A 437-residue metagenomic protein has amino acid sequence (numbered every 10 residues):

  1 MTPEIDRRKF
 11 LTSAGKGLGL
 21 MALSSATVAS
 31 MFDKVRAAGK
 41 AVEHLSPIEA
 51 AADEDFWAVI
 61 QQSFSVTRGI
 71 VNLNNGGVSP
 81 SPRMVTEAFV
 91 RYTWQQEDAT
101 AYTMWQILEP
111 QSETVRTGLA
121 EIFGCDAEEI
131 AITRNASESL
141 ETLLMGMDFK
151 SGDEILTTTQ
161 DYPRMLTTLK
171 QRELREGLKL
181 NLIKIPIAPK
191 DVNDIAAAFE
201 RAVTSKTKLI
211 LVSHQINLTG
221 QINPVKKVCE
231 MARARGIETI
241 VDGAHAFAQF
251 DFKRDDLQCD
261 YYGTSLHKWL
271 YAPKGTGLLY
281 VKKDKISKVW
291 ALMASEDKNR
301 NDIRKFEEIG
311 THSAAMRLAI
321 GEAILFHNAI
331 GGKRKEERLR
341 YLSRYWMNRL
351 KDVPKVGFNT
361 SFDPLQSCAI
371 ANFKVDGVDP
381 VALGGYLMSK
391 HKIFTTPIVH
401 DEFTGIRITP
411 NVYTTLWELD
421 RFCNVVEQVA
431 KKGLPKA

Functional and structural regions predicted by a protein language model:
T2-A437: Pyridoxal 5′-phosphate
